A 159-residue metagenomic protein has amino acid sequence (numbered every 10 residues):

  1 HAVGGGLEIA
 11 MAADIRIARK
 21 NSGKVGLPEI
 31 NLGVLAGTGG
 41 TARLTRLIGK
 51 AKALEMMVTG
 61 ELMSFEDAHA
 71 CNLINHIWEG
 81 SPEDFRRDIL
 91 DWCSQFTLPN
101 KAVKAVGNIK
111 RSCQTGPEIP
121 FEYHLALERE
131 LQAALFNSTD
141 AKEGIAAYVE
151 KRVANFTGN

Functional and structural regions predicted by a protein language model:
V3-M57, D88-W92: CoA-thioester-processing core
G5, H69-C71: Helix-turn-helix DNA-binding module
I15, E55, T59-E61, D67 (+1 more regions): Well-ordered beta-strand positions
A18-G23, F65, I74-A126, T139 (+1 more regions): C-terminal long alpha-helix characteristic of the crotonase
G40-R43, K52, A105-N108, E128-L131 (+1 more regions): Hydrophobic alpha-helical segments typical of transmembrane helices and their membrane-interface/capping positions
M56-M57, I109-C113, Y148: Short alpha-helical scaffolding segments that buttress acidic/His motifs in well-ordered protein cores
